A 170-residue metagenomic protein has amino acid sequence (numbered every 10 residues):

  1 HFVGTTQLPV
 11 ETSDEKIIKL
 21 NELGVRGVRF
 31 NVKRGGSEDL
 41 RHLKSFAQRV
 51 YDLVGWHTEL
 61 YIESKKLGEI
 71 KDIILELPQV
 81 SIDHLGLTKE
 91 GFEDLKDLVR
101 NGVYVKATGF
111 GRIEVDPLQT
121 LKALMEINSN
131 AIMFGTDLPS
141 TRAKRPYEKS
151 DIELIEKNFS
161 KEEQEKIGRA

Functional and structural regions predicted by a protein language model:
H1-L60, E90, V115, I132 (+1 more regions): Mid-domain alpha/beta scaffold segments of enzyme catalytic cores
I17-L20, D72-I73, D94, K149-F159: Short, aromatic/basic amphipathic alpha-helical patches
L40-F134, R142: Catalytic pocket-lining loop regions of alpha/beta-barrel enzymes, especially the amidohydrolase/enolase/GH5 lineages
N130, R145-A170: Mid-to-C-terminal alpha-helical segments outside catalytic/metal-binding sites
D137: Active-site glycine-centered loops adjacent to acidic/histidine catalytic or metal-binding residues that shape
